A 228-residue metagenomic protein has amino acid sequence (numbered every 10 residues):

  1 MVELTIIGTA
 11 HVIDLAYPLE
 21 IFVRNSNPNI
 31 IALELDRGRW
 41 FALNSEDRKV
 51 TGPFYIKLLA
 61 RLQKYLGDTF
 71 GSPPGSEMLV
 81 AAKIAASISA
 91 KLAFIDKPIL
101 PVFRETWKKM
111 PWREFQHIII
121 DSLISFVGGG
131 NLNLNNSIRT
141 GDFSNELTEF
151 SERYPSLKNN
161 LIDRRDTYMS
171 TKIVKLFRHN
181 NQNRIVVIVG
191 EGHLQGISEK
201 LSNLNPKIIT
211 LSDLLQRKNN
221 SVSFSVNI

Functional and structural regions predicted by a protein language model:
M1-I228: Compositional signal for N-terminal targeting/processing segments
